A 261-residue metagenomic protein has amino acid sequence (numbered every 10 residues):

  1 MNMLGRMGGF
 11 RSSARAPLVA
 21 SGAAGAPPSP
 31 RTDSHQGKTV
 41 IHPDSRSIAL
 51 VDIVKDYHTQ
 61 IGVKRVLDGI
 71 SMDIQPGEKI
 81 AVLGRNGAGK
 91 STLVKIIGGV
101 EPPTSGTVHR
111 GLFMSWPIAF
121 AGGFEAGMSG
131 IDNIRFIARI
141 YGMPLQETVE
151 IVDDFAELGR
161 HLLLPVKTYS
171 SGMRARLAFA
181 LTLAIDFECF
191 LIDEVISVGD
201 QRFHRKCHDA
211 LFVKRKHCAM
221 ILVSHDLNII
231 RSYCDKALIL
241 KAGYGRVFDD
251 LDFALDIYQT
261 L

Functional and structural regions predicted by a protein language model:
D33, G37-L50, V54-D73, K79-A81: A short, flexible loop at the N-terminus of ABC-type nucleotide-binding domains that lies
Q60, F113, I118-Q201, D209: ABC-family P-loop ATPase nucleotide-binding domains
K79-A81, R85-R139: ABC ATPase nucleotide-binding domain signature region
H204-K216: Helical segment within the ABC ATPase nucleotide-binding domain
H217-V223: Conserved H-loop
D226-S232: Conserved H-loop
S232-I239: Conserved catalytic segment of ABC-fold P-loop ATPases
Y244-L261: Conserved beta-strand-loop-alpha-helix hinge in the C-terminal portion of ABC ATPase nucleotide-binding domains
